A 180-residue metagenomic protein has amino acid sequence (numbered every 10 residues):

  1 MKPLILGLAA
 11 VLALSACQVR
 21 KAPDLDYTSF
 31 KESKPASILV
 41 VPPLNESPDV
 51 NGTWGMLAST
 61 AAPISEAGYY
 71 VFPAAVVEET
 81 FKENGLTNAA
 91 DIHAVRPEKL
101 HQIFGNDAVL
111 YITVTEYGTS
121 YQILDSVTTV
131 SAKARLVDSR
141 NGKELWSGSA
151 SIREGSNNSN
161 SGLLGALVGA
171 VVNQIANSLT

Functional and structural regions predicted by a protein language model:
M1-Q18: Sec-dependent bacterial lipoprotein signal peptides
L8, K34, V130: Exposed loop/turn and edge beta-strand positions of beta-sandwich/beta-sheet ligand-binding modules
A9-L12, F30, H101: Structural motif
C17-A36, I103-F104, S139-T180: C-terminal/domain-edge helix-coil "capping" segments
S37, S47-V109, K143, S147 (+1 more regions): N-terminal segment of the mature soluble domain
V40-V41: Short hydrophobic segments within beta-strands
N45-P48, V77-F81, T115-S120, S151-G155: Solvent-exposed loop/turn segments at secondary-structure junctions within structured extracellular/periplasmic domains
N88-L145, G155-G162, A166-G169: Surface-exposed short loop/turn segments
